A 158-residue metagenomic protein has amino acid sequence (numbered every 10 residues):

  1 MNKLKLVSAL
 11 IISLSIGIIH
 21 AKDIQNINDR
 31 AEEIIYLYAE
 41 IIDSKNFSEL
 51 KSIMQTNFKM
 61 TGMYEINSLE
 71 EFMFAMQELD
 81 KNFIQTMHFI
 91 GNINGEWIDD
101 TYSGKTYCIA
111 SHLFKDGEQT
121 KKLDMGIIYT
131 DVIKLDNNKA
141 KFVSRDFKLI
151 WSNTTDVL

Functional and structural regions predicted by a protein language model:
M1-V7: Bacterial N-terminal signal peptides that target proteins for export
S8-S15: Bacterial N-terminal signal peptides
I19-S52, T56, L69-E70: Short, low-complexity N-terminal intrinsically disordered segments enriched in polar/charged residues
I42, M54, C108-A110, D146-L149: Short beta-strand segments enriched in hydrophobic/aromatic residues within well-folded beta-rich domains
F47-C108: A solvent-exposed, acidic/Ser-Thr-rich amphipathic alpha-helical stretch
F83, A110-K122, S152-T155: Short, cysteine-centered beta-strand-loop-beta hairpins and adjacent loop/turn segments enriched in charged/polar
H88-I90, D124-Y129: Short, surface-exposed coil-to-beta transition loops
T101-K105, G126-L158: Short beta-strand edge/turn micro-motifs at domain boundaries
